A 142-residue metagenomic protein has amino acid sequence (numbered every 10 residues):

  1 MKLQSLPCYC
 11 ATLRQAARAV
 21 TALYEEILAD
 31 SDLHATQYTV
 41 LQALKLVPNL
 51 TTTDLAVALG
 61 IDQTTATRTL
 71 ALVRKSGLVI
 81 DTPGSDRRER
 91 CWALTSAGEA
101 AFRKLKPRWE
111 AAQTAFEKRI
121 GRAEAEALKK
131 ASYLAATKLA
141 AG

Functional and structural regions predicted by a protein language model:
M1-S31, A93, A100: N-terminal leader segment of winged-helix/HTH proteins
P7-A11, S31-Q42, T67: Short alpha-helical elements of helix-turn-helix
R14, Q42-L46, K106: Short, locally clustered residues in the helix-turn-helix/winged-helix DNA-binding domain
A17, Q37-V40, G98, Q113: The N-cap/first-turn positions of alpha helices within or immediately adjacent to helix-turn-helix DNA-binding domains
T21, A71-Y133: Charged, amphipathic alpha-helical coiled-coil/dimerization segments
S31-T36, T65, T95-S96, I120-R122: Short helix-coil-helix linker/hinge
V47-T51: Short capping segments at the starts of secondary-structure elements
T52-T53, T64, R90: Residues within helix-turn-helix
